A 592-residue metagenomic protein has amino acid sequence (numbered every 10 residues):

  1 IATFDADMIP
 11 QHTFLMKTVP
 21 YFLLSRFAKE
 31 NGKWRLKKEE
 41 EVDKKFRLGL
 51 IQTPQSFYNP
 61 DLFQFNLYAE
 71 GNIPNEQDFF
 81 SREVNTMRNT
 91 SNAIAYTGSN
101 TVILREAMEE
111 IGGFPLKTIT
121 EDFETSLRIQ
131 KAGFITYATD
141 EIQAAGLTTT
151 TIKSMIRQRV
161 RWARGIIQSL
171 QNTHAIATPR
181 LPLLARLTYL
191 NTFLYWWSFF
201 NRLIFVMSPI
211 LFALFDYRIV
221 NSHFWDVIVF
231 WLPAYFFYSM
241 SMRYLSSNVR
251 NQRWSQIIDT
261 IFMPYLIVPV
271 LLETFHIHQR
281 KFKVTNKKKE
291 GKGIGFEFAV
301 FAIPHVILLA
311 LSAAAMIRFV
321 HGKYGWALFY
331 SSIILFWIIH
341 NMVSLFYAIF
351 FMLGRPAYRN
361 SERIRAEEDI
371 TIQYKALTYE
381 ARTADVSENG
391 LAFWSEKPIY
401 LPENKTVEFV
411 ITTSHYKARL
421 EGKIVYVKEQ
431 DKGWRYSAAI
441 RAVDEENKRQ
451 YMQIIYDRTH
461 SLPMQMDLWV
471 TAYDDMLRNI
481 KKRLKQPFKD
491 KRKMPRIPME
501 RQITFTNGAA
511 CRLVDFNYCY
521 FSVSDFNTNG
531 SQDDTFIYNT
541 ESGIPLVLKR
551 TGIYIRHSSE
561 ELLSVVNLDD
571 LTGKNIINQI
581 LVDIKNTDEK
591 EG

Functional and structural regions predicted by a protein language model:
I1-I9: Short beta-strand-to-loop acidic/aromatic patch adjacent to the donor-nucleotide binding site
H12-I119, K131, I152-N191: Long helical/loop segments within the catalytic core of UDP-sugar-dependent glycosyltransferases, especially the large
I119-T125: Acidic donor-binding loop at a coil-to-helix junction in glycosyltransferase catalytic cores that engages
R128-A144: Catalytic donor-sugar/metal-binding loop of nucleotide-sugar-dependent glycosyltransferases
Y195-R280, F296-R355: Membrane-embedded multi-pass helical conduit in multi-pass membrane proteins, especially envelope-biosynthetic
I334-V386, K397-P398, Y456-Y518, T528 (+2 more regions): N-terminal helix initiation/capping motif
A366-K375, P402-R419, Q465-M466, I497-G508 (+1 more regions): Short conserved beta-strand and strand-loop elements enriched in small hydrophobics with frequent Asp/Gly
G390-S395, K428-A442, Y520-D525, R556-D569: Short, solvent-exposed secondary-structure boundary/capping segments
